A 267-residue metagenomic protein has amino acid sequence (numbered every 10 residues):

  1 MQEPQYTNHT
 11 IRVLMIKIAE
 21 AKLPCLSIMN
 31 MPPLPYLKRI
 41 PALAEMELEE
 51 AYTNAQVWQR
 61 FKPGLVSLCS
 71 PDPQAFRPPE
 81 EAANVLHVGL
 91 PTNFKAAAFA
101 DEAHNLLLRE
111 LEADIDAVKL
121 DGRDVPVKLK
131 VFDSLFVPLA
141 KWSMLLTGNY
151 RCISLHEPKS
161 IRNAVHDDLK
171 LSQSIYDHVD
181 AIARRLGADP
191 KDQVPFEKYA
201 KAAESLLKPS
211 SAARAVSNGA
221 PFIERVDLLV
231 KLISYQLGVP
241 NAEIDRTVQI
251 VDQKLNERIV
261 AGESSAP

Functional and structural regions predicted by a protein language model:
M1-H9, V88-A100, L237: Amphipathic repeat-derived elements
M1-P35: Rossmann-fold NAD(P) dinucleotide-binding segment
L14, V179, V230: Aromatic/hydrophobic pocket-lining residues that form π-stacking "cages" and hydrophobic walls in ligand
A19, R184, Y235: Anion (oxyanion) recognition and catalysis
A21-G148: Rossmann-fold dinucleotide-binding core
L23, A188, V239: Short glycine/serine/threonine/alanine-rich loop segments
A100, N105-L108, D114-V226: Helical "substrate-binding/catalytic lid" subdomain of Rossmann-like NAD(P)-dependent dehydrogenases/reductases
K191-P267: Long, low-complexity C-terminal extensions of enzymes
